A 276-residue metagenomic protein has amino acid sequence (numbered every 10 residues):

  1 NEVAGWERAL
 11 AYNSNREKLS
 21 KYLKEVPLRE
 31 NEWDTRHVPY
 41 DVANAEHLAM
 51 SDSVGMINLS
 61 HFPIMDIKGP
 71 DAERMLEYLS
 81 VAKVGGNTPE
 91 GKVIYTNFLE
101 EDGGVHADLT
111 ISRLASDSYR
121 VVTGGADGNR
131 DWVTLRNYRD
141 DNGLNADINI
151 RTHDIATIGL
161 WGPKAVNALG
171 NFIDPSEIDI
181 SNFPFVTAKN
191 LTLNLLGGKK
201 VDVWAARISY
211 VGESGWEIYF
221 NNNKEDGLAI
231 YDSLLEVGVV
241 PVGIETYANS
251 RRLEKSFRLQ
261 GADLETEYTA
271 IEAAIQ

Functional and structural regions predicted by a protein language model:
N1-Q276: Glycine/proline-enriched, intrinsically flexible loops and inter-domain linkers
